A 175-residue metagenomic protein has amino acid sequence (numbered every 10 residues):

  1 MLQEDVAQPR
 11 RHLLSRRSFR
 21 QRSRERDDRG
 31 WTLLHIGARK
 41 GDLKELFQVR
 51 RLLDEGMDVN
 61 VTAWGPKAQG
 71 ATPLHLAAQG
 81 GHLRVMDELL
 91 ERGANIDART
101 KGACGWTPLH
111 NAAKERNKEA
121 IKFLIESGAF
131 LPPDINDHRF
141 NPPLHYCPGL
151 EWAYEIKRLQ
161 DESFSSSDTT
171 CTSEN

Functional and structural regions predicted by a protein language model:
M1-E55, W64, D161-N175: Intrinsically disordered, low-complexity regulatory segments in ankyrin-centric signaling systems
R17-R20, R50-D58, D87-N95, K122-F130 (+1 more regions): Ankyrin repeat domain, specifically the short helix-to-loop turn at the C-terminus of the second helix of each repeat
R24, N60, W64, D97-R99 (+1 more regions): Ankyrin-repeat junction/capping positions
E45-Q48, R84-V85, E119-A120, W152-E155: Conserved ankyrin/ankyrin-like repeat signature
I125, L131-Q160: Leucine-rich solenoid repeat scaffolds
